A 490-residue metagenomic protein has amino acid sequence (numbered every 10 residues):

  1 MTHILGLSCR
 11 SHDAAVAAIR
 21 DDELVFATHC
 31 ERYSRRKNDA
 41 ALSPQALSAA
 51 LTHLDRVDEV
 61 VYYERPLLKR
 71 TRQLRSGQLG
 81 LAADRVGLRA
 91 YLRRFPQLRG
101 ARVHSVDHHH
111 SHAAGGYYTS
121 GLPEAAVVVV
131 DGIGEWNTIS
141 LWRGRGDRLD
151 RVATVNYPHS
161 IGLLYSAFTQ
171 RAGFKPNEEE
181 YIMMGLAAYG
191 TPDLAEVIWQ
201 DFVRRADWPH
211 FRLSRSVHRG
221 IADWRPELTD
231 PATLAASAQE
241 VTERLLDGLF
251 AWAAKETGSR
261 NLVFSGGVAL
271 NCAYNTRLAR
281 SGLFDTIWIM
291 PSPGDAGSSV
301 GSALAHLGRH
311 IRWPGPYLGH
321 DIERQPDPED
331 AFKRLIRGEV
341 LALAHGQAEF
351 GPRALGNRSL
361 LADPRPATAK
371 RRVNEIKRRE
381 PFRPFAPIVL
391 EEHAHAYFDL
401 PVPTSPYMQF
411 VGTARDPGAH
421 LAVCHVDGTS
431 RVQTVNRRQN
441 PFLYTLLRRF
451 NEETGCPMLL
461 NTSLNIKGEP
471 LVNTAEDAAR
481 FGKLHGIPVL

Functional and structural regions predicted by a protein language model:
M1-L5: Extreme N-terminal starter segment of soluble prokaryotic enzymes
R10-K37, Q73, R89, R93-Q97 (+4 more regions): Flexible beta->alpha loop and helix N-cap segments adjacent to enzyme active/binding sites
R32-D55, L246: N-terminal phosphate-binding loop and adjacent alpha-helix
A49, H53-R94, A114-G115: Short beta-strand-loop/turn "lid" adjacent to the catalytic site in phosphate-handling enzymes
R56-L67, V103-H104, G258-G267, A342: Short glycine-rich phosphate-binding loop at a beta-alpha junction
V103-V106, L228-R244, N436, N440: Short acidic-aromatic active-site loops that bind/stabilize oxyanions
G185, D193-E240: Active-site cores of enzymes that catalyze phosphoryl transfer or operate on phosphate-rich substrates
A236-L262: Phosphate/ATP-binding catalytic cores across multiple sugar-kinase/actin-like superfamilies, primarily ASKHA
